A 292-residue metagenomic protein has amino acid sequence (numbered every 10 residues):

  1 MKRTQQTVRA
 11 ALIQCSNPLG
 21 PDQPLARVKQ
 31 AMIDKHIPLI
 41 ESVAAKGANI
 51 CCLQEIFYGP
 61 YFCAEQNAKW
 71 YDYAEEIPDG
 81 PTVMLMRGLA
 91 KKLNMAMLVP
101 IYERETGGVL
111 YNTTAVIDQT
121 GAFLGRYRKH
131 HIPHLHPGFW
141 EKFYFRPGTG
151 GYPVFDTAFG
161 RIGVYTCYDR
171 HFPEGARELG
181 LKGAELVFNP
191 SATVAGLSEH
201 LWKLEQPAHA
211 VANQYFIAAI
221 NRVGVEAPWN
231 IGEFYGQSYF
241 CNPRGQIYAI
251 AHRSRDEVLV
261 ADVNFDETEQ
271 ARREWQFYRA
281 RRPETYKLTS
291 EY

Functional and structural regions predicted by a protein language model:
T4-P18, A26: Short beta-strand segments enriched in small/hydrophobic residues
A10, V116-L124, C241-A249: Short, glycine-anchored, charge-dense loop/turn motifs used at functional sites
P18-Q30, W140-E141: Acidic/histidine-rich helix-loop elements that form or flank divalent-metal/phosphate-binding sites at the catalytic
A26-T120, R126, T193-N213: Cys-nucleophile CN-hydrolase/nitrilase-fold catalytic domain and related Cys-dependent amidase chemistry that acts on
E75, G88, E105-E185, A195-A208 (+2 more regions): Active-site catalytic loop in hydrolytic enzyme cores
P78-L98, R161, C167-V258: CN hydrolase (nitrilase-like) catalytic-core segments centered on the catalytic cysteine and neighboring Lys/Glu
V99-I101, T113-V116, P153, S238-F240 (+1 more regions): Short beta-strand scaffold segments in enzyme catalytic cores
D266-Y292: A conserved C-terminal secondary-structure "cap"
